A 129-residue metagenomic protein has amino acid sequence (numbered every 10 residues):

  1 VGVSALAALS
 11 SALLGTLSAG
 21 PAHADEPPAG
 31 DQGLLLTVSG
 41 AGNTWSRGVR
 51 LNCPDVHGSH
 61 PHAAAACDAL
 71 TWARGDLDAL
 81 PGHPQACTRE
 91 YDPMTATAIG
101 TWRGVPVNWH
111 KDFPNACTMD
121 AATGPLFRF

Functional and structural regions predicted by a protein language model:
V1-A24: Secretory targeting and sorting signals
A24-D31: Cleaved targeting-peptide boundary
Q32-S39, A96-A98: A short beta-strand micro-motif
T37-P54: N-terminal targeting signals for Sec/Tat export/insertion, comprising classic cleavable signal peptides
S39, V56, D112-P114: Solvent-exposed coil/turn segments that connect beta secondary-structure elements in extracytoplasmic/periplasmic
P54-A96: Mature extracytoplasmic domains of secretory-pathway proteins
P84-F127: Extracytosolic low-complexity repeat regions of secreted or lipid-anchored proteins
